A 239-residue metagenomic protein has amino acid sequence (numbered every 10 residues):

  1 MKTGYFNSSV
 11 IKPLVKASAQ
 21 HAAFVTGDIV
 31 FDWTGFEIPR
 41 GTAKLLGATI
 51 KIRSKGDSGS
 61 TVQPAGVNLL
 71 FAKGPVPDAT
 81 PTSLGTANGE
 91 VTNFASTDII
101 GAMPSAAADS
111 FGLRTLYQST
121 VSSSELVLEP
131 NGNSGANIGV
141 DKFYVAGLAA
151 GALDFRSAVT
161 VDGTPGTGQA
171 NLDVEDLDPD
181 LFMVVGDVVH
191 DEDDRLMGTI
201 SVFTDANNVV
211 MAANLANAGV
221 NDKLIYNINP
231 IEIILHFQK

Functional and structural regions predicted by a protein language model:
M1-H21, N133-V159, Y226-K239: C-terminal interaction-tip segments
F31-T42, N131-A136, E175-P179: Extracellular and analogous surface-interaction loops
A43-K55: A short beta-strand element within beta-rich, extracytoplasmic domains of secreted/secretory-pathway proteins
I52-Q63, G151-R156: Extended, low-complexity, turn-rich repeat/linker tracts enriched in Gly/Pro/Ser/Thr and Asp/Glu that occur
S60-V67, I228-P230: Short coil-to-beta strand junction motifs in C2/discoidin
G66-T80: Short edge-strand/loop segments of extracellular domains
G89-G135: Extended, solvent-exposed segments with strong compositional bias
R156-D222, Y226: Autoprocessing Asn-cyclization modules and mimics
